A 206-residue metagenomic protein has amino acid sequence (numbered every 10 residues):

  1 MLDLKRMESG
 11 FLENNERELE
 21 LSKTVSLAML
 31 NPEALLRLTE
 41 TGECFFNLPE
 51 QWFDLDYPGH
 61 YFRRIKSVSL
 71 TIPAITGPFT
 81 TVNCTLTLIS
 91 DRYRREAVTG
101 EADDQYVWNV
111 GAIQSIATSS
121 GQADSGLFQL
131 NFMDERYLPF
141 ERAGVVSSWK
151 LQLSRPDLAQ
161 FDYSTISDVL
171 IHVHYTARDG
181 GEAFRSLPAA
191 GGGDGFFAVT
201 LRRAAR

Functional and structural regions predicted by a protein language model:
M1-R206: Terminal targeting/assembly segments
